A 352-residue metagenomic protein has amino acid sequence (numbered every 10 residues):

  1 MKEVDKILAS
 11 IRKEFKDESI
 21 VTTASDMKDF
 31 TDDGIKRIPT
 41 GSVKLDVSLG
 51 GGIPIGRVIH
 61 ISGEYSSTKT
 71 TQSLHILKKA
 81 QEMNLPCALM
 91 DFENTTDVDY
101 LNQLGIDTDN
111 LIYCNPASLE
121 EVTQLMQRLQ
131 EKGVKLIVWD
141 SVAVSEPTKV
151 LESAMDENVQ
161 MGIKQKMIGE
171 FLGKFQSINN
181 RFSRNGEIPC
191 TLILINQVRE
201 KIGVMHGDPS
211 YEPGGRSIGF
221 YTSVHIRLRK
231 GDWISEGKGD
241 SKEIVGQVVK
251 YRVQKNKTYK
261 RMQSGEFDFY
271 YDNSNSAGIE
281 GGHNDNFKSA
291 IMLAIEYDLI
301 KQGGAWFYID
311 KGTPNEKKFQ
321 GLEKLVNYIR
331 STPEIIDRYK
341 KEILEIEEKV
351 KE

Functional and structural regions predicted by a protein language model:
K2-N110, T123-R128: The Walker A/P-loop phosphate-binding site
G51-P54, K79-M83, L104-T108, R128-K132 (+3 more regions): Conserved catalytic network of the ASCE P-loop NTPase/AAA+ motor domain
V58-H60, P86, K135-V138, T191: Residue-level preference for the first positions of well-ordered beta-strands
T96, S145-E146, K201-I202: Catalytic P-loop NTPase motifs of RecA-like helicase/translocase cores
P116-C190: Phosphate-binding/switch loop-helix module in NTP-utilizing enzymes
V150, E200-V204, G303-W306, T313: N-terminal cationic and glycine-rich segments that engage phosphates or anionic surfaces
M161-Y297: Phosphate-binding/switch region of NTP-binding enzymes
A305-E352: Terminal-proximal interaction/regulatory segments of ATP-powered molecular machines
